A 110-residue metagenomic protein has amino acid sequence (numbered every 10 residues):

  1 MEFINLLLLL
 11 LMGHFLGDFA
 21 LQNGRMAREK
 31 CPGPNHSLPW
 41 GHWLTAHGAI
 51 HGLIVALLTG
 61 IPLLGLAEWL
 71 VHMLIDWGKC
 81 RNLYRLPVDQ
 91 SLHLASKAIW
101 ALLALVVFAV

Functional and structural regions predicted by a protein language model:
M1-L8, G52-L64, I99-V110: Helix-coil boundary and interhelical linker segments in multi-pass alpha-helical membrane proteins
L10-H51, M73-A104: Interhelical loop and helix-boundary elements at the membrane-water interface of polytopic inner-membrane proteins
A56-R81: Mid-chain, well-packed structural core segment of small domains
